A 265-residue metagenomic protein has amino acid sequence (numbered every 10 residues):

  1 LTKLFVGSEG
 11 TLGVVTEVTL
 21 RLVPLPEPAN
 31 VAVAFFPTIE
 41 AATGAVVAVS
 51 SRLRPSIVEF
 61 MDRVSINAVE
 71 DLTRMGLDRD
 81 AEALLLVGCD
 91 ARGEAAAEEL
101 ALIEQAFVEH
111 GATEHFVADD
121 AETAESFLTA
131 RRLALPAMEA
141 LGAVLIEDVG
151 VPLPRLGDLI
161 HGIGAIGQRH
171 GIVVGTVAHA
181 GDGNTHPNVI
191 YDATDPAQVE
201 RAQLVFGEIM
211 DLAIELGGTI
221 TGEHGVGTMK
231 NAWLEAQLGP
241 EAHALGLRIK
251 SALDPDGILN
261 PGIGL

Functional and structural regions predicted by a protein language model:
L1-L265: Noncatalytic alpha-helical scaffold of FAD-dependent oxidoreductases
